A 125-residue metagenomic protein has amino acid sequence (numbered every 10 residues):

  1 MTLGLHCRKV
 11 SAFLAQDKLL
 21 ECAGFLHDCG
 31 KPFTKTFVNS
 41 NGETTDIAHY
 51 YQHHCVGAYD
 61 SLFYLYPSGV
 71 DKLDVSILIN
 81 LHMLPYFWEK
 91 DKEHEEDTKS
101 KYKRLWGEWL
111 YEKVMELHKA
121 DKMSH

Functional and structural regions predicted by a protein language model:
T2-S124: Divalent metal-dependent catalytic cores for phosphoryl transfer on phosphate-bearing substrates
